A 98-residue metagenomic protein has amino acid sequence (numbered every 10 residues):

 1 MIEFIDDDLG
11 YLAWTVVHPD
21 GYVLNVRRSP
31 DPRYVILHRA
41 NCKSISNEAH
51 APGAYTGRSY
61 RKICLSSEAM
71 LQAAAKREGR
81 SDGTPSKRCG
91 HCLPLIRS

Functional and structural regions predicted by a protein language model:
M1-S98: Mature, structured domains enriched in cysteine- and short glycine motifs
